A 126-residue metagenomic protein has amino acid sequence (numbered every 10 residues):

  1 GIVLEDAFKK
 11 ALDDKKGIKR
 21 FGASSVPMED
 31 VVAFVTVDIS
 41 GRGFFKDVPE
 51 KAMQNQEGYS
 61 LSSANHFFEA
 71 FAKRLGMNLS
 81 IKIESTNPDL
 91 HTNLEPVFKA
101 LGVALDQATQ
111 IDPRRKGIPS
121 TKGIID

Functional and structural regions predicted by a protein language model:
G1-D126: Structural preference for solvent-exposed beta-strand-turn elements and adjacent flexible terminal/loop segments within
